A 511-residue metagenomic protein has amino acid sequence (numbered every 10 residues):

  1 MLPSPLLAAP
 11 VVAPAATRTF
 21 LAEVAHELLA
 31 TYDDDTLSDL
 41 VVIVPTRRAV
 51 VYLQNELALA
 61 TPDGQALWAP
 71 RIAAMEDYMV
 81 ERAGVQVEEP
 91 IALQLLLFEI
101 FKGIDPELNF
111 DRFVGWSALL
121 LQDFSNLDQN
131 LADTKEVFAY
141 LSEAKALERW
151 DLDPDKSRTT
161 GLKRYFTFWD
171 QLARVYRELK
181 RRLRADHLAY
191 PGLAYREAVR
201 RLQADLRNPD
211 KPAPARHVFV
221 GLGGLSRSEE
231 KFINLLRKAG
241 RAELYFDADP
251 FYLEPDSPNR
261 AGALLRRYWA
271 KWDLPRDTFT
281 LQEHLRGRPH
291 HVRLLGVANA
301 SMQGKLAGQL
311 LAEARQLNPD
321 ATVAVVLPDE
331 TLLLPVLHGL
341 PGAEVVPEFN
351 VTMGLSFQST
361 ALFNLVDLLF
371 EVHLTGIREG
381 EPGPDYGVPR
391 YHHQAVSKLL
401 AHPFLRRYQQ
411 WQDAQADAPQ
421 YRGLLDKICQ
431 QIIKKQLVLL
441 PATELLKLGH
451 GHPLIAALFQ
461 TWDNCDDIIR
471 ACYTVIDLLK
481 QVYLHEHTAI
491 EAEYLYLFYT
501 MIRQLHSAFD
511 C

Functional and structural regions predicted by a protein language model:
M1-C511: Nucleic acid-machinery interaction/catalytic patches
